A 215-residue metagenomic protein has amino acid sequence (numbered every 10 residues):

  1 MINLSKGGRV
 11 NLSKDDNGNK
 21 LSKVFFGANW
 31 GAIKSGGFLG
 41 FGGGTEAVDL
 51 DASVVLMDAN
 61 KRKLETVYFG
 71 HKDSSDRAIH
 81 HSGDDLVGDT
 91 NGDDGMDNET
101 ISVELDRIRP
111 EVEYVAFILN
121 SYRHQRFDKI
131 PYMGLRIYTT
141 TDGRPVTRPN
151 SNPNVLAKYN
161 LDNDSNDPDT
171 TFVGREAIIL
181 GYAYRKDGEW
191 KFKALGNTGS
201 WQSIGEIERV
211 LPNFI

Functional and structural regions predicted by a protein language model:
M1-I215: Intrinsic-disorder/low-complexity signal
